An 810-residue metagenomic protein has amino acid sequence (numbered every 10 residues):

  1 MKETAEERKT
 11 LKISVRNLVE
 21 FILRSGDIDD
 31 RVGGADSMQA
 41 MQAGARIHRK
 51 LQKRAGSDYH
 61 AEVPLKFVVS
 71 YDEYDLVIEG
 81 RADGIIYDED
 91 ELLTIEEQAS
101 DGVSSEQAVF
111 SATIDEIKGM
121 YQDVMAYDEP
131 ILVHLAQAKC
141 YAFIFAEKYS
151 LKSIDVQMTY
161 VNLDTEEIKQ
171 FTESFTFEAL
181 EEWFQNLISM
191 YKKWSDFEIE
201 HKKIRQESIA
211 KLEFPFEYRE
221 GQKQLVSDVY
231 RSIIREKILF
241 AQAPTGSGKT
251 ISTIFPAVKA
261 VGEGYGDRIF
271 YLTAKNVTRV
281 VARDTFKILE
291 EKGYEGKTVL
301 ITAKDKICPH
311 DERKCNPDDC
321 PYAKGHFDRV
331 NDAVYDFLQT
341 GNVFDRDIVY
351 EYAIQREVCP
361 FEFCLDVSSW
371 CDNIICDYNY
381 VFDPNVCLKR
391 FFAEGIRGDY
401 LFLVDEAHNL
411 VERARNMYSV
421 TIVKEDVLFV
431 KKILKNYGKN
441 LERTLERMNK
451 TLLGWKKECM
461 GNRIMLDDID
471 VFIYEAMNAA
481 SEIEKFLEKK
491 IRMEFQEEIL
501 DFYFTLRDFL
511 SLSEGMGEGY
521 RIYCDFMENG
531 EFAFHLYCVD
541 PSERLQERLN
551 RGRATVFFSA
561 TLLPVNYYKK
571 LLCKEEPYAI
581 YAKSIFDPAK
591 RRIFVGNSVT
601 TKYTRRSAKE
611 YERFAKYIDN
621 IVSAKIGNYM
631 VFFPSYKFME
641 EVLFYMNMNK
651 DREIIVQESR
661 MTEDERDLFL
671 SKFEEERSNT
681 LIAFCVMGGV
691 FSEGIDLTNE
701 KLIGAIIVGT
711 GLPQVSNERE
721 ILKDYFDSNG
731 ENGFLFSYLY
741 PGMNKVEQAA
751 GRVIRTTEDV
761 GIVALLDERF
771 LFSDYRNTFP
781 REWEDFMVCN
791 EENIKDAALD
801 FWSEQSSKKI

Functional and structural regions predicted by a protein language model:
M1-I95, A99-F110: Metal-dependent nuclease catalytic cores that hydrolyze phosphodiester bonds in DNA/RNA, characterized by
F67-E181: Mg2+/Mn2+-dependent nuclease catalytic core
E200-Q242, F255: Conserved pre-motif I regulatory segment
Q206, L212-E213, Y265-I374, F382 (+3 more regions): A substrate-engagement module of RecA-like helicase motors
T253, R356-N373, D377-A480, A560-E575 (+1 more regions): Signature of the SF2 helicase/ATPase Hel1-core->accessory helical subdomain module
V349-S369, I374, N385-F392, K485-T601 (+4 more regions): A contiguous, basic/glycine-rich beta-loop/short-helix subdomain that forms a polymer-engagement track
N597-K609, E658-L771: Conserved RecA-like P-loop NTPase helicase motor core
P634-E658: Conserved helicase motor "Helicase C" RecA-like lobe of SF1/SF2 P-loop NTPases
